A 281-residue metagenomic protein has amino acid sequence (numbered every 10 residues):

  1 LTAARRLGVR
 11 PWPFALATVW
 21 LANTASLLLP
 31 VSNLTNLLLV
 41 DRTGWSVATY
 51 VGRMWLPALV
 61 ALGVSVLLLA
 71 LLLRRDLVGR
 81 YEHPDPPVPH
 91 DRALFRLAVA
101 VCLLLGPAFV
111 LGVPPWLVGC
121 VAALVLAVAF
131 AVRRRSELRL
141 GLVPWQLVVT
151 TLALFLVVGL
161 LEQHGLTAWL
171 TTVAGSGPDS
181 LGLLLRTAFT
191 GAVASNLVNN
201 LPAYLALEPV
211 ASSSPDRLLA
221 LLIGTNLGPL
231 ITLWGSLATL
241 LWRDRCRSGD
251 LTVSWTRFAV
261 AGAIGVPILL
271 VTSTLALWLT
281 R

Functional and structural regions predicted by a protein language model:
L1-L27, L38, Y204-L222: Hydrophobic transmembrane alpha-helices that form the pore/transport pathway of multi-pass ion and small-solute
A3-R5, L71-D76, L111, A127-R135 (+2 more regions): Structural signal for the C-terminal ends of transmembrane alpha-helices and the immediately following loop
V9, A48-R92, L97, I231-R281: Juxtamembrane and boundary regions of transmembrane helices in multi-pass small-molecule transporters and channels
A17-L29, P89-C102, Q146-L161, I264-L270: Small-residue-rich segments of transmembrane alpha-helices in multi-pass membrane proteins, especially helix faces
L27, R53-S65, P114-L124, L156 (+1 more regions): Structural signature of hydrophobic alpha-helical transmembrane segments
L29-N36, L117, N196-L207, T232-L241: Transmembrane helix boundary and interhelical junction motifs in multipass membrane proteins
N36-V51, R80-E82, H164-G177, Y204 (+1 more regions): Membrane-interface helix termini and inter-helical loops of multi-pass transporters
C102-D216: Transmembrane helical segments that form the transport core of multi-pass membrane transport proteins
